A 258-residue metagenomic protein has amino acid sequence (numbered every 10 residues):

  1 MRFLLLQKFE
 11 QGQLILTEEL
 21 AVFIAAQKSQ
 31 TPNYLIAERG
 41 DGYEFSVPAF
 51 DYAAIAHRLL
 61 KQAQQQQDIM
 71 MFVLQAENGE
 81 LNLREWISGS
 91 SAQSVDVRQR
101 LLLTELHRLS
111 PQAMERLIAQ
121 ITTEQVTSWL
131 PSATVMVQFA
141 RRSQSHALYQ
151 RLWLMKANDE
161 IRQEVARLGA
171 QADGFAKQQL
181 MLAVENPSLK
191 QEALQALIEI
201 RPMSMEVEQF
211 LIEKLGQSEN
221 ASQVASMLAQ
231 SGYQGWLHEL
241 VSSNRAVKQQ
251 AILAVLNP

Functional and structural regions predicted by a protein language model:
M1-L106: N-terminal Sec/ER secretory leader and immediately downstream segment of secreted/extracellular precursors
L16-T17, S110, S145, S204: Helix N-terminus capping/helix-initiation residues
Q66-Q67, E80, S90, L109 (+7 more regions): Short, flexible helical or helix-coil boundary motifs
G89, R98-Q179: Long amphipathic alpha-helical segments with strong coiled-coil/leucine-zipper propensity
V95, H107-P111, W129, Q217 (+2 more regions): Solvent-exposed, acidic/flexible segments
S145-Y149, L154-H238: Intrinsically disordered, low-complexity segments enriched in Gly and acidic/Ser/Thr residues that form flexible
Q234-P258: Eukaryotic acidic, Ser/Thr-rich intrinsically disordered low-complexity regions
